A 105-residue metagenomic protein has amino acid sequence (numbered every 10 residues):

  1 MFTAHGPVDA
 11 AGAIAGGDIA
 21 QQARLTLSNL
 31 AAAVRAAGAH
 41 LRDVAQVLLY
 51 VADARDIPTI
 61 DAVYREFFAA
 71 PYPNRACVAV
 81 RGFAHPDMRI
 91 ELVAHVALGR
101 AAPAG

Functional and structural regions predicted by a protein language model:
M1-G105: Short, polar/acidic, helix-capping and beta-turn segments at strand->helix junctions that line the mouths
